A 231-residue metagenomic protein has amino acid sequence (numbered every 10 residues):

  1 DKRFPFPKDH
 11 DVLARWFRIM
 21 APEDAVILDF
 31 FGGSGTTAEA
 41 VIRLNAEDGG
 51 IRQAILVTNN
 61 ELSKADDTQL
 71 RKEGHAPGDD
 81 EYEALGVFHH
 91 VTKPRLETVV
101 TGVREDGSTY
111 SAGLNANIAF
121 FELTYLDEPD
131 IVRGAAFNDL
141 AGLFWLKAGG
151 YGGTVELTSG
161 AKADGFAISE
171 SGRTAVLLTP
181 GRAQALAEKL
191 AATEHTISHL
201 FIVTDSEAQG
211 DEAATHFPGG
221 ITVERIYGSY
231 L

Functional and structural regions predicted by a protein language model:
R3, H10-D24, L44-L231: Accessory, often C-terminal, charged low-complexity segments
E23-G33: Conserved class I S-adenosyl-L-methionine
G35-E39: Glycine-rich SAM-binding Motif I of class I
